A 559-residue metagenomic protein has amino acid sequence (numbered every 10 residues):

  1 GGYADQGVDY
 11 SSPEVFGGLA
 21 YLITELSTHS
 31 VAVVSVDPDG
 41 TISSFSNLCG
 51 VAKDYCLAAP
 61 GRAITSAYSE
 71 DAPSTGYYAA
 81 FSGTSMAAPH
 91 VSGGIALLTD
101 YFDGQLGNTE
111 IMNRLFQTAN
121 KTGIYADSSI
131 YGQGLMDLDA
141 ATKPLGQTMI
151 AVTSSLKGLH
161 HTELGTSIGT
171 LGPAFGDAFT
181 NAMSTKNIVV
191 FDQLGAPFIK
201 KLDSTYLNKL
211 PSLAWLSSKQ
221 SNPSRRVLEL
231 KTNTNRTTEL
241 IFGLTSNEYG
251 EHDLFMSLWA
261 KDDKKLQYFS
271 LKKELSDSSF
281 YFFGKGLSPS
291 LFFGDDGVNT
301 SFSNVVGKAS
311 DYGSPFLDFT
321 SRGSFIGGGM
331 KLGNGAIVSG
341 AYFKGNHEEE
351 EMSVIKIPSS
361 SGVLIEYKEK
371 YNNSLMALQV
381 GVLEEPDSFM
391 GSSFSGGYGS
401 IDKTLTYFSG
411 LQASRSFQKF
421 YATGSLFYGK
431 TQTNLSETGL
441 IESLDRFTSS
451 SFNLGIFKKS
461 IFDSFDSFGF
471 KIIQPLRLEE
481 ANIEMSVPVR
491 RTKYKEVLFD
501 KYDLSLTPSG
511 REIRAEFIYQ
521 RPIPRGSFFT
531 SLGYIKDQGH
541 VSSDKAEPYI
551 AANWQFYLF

Functional and structural regions predicted by a protein language model:
G1-Y55, A63-A88, K219-M256, Y268-K273 (+3 more regions): Substrate-binding/specificity loop regions of serine endopeptidase catalytic domains, predominantly subtilases
D5-S12, T41-S43, A67, S74-G76 (+6 more regions): Extracytoplasmic/secreted cell-surface and envelope-processing proteins
H29-A32, D100-S218: C-terminal subdomain of the subtilisin-like protease fold in secreted/lumenal serine endopeptidases
Y55-A58, M136-D137: Substrate-binding/active-site groove segments that recognize and process beta-1,4-linked N-acetyl-hexosamine
G61-I130: Hydrolase catalytic cores
L202, Y206-Q412, F417, F427 (+1 more regions): Outer membrane beta-barrel translocator domains of Type V secretion systems
S303-G307, D311-F316, S339, S353-I357 (+5 more regions): Outer membrane beta-barrel transmembrane domains
L558-F559: Short, solvent-exposed mixed-charge patches
